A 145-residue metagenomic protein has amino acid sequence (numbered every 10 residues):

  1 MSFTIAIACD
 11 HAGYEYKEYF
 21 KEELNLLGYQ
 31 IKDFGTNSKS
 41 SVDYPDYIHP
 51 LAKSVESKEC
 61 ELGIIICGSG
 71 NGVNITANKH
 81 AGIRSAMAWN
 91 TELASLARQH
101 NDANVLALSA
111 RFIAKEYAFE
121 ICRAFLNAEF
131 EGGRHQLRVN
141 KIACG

Functional and structural regions predicted by a protein language model:
T4-I5, C60-G63, G82-R84: Short active-site oxyanion
A6-A8, A12, T91-G145: C-terminal binding/interaction regions
A6-L26: Glycine-rich phosphate/diphosphate-binding loop of Rossmann-like nucleotide-binding domains
A8, K32-F34, G63-C67: Short, conserved beta-strand edge motifs with alternating hydrophobic and charged residues
K17, I48, V73-N74, A94 (+2 more regions): A general structural signal for well-ordered alpha-helical segments in protein cores
Q30-S41: A short beta-strand-loop structural module common to alpha/beta enzyme folds
Y47-I65, S69: Short, structured active-site "lid" loops
I65-R111: Mid-chain, well-packed structural core segment of small domains
